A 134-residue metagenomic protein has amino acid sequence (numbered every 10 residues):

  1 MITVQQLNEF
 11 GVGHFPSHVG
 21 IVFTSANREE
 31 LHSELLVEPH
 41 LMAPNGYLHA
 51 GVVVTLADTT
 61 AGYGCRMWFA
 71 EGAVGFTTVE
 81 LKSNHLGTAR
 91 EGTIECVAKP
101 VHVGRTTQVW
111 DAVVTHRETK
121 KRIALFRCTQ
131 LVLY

Functional and structural regions predicted by a protein language model:
M1-Y134: Terminal targeting signals and extreme-terminal segments of soluble enzymes
